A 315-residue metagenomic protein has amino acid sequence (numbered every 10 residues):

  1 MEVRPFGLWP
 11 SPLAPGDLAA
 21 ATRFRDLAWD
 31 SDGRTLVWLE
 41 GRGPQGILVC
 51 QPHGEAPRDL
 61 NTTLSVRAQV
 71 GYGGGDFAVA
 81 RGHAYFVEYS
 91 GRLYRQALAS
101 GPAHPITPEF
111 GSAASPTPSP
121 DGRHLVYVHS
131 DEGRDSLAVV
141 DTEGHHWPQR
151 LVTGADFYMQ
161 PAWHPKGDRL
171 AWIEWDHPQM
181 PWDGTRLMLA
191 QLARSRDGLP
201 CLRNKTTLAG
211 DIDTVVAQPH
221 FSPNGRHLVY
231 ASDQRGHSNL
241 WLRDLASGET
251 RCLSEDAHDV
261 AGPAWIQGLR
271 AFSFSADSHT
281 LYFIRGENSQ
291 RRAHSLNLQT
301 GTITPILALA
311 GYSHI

Functional and structural regions predicted by a protein language model:
F6-Q51, V66-A78: Beta-strand-rich domains and repeat architectures in extracellular enzymes and scaffolds, especially beta-propellers
P10-L18, P57-R67, P102-T107, W147-V152 (+4 more regions): A short beta-strand motif characteristic of beta-propeller blades
D32-R34, R81-G82, D121-R123, K166-D168 (+2 more regions): Short coil/turn segments that connect the beta-strands within blades of beta-propeller domains
E40-L48, S65-G71, Y85-Y94, P108-A113 (+8 more regions): A flexible loop/linker signature enriched in serine peptidases of the S9 family
P52-E55, A97-G101, D141-H145, A193-S195 (+2 more regions): Short loop/turn segments that connect beta-strands within beta-propeller blades
G74-G82, V128, S273: Repeat-blade elements of multi-bladed beta-propeller folds
